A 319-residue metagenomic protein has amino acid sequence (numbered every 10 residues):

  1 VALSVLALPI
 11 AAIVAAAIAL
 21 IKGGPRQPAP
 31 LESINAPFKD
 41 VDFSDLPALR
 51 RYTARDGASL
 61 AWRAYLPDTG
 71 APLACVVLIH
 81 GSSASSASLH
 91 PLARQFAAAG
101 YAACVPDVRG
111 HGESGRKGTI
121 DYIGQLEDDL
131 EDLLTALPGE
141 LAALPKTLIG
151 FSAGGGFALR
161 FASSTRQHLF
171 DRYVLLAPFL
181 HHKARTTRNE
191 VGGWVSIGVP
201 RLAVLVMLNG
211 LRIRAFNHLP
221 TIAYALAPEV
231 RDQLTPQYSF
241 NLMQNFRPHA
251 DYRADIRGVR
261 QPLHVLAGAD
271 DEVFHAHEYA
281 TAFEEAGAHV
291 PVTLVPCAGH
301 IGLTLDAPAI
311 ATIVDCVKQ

Functional and structural regions predicted by a protein language model:
A2-A54, S59-L66: An N-terminal hydrophobic leader/cap segment in hydrolases
S82-R94, H277: The serine-hydrolase catalytic nucleophile loop
S83-S86, H111-L144: Catalytic nucleophile-loop/oxyanion-hole region of alpha/beta-hydrolase and closely related hydrolase-like folds
A93-G115: Conserved alpha/beta-hydrolase
V174-A184: Active-site nucleophile loop of the alpha/beta-hydrolase fold
V259, V265-A267: Short beta-strand/loop motif that positions the catalytic acidic residue of the alpha/beta-hydrolase fold
E272-E278: Conserved alpha/beta-hydrolase "acid-adjacent" motif
A298-P308: Catalytic histidine-centered segment of alpha/beta-hydrolase-like enzymes
